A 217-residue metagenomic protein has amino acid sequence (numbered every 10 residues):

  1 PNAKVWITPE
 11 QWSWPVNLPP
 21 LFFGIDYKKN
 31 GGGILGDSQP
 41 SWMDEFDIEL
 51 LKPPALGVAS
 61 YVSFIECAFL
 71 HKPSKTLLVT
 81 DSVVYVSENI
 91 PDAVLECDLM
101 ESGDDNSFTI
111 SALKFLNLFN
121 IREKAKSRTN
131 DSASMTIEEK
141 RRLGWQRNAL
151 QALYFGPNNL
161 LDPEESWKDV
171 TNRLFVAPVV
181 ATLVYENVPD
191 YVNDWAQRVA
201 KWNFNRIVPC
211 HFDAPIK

Functional and structural regions predicted by a protein language model:
P1-V5: Active-site metal-binding motif and surrounding structural segment of the metallo-beta-lactamase
W6-E10, V79-T80: Generic beta-sheet signal
T8-C67: Metallo-beta-lactamase
Q11, V83-Y85, D213: Catalytic metal-binding/acid-base residues of hydrolase active sites
F69, D81, H211: Divalent metal-coordination and catalytic microenvironments
H71-P73: Short acidic-glycine loop/turn motifs at beta-strand connectors
T76-L78, V208: Residue-level marker for buried hydrophobic side chains located in beta-strands that build the well-ordered beta-sheet
S87, A93-K217: Cap/insert and terminal regions of metallo-dependent hydrolase folds
